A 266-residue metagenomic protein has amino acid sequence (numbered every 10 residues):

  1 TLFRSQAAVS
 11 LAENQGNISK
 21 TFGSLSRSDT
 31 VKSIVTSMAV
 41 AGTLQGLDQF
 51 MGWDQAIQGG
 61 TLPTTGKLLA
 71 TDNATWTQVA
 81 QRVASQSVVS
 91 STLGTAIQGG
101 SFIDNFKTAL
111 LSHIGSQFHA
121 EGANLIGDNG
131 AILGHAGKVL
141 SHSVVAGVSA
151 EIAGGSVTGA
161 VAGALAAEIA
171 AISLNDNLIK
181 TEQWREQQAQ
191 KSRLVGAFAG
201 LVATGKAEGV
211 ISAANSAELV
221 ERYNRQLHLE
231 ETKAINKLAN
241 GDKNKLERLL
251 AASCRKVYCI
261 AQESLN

Functional and structural regions predicted by a protein language model:
T1-S192, V202-K206: Extended, hydrophobic alpha-helical membrane-active domains that insert into or remodel lipid bilayers
G94-G99, A167-D176, R185, A189-N266: Long, low-complexity, intrinsically disordered regions
